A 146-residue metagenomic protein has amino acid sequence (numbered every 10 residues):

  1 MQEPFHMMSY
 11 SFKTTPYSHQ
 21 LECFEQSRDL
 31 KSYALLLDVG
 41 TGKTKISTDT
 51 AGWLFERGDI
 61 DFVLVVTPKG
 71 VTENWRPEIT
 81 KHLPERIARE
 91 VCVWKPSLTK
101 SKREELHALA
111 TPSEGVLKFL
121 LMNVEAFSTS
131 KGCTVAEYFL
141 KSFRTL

Functional and structural regions predicted by a protein language model:
M1-S32, T41-L146: SF2 helicase/translocase NTPase motor core, specifically the RecA-like lobe 1 inter-motif segment between Walker
L37: The Walker A (P-loop) glycine that initiates the GxxxxGKT/S ATP-binding motif of P-loop NTPases
